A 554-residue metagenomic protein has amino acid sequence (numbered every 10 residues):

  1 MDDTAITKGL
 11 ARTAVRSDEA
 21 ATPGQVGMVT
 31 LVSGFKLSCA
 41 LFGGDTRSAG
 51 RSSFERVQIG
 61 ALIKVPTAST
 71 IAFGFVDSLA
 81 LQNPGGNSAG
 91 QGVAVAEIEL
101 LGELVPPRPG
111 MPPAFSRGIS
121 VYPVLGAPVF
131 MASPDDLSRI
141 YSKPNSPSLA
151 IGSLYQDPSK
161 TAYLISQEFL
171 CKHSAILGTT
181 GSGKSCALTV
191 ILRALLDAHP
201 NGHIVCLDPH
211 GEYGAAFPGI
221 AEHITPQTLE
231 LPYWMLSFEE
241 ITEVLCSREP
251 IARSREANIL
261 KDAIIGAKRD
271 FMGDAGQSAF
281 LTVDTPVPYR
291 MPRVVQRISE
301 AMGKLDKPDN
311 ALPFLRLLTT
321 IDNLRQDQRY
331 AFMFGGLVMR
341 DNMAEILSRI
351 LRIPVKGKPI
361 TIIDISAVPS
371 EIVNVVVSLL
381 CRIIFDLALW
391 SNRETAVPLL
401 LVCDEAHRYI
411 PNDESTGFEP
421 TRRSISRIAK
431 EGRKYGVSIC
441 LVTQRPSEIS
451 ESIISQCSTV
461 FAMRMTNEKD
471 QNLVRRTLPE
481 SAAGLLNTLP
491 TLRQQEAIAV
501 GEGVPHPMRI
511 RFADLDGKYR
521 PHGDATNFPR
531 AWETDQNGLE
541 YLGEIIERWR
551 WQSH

Functional and structural regions predicted by a protein language model:
M1-L177, E394-V397, D413: Basic- and hydrophobic-enriched, low-structure N-terminal and domain-boundary segments that flank ATP-binding catalytic
S146-L231, E451, A499, P529-W532 (+2 more regions): Glycine-rich phosphate-binding loop of nucleotide-binding enzymes
S174, I363, C440: Conserved beta-strand position immediately N-terminal to the Walker
N201-I204, G357-I360, A396-L400, Y435-C440: Loop/turn-to-beta-strand initiation segments
L207, C403, V442-T443: Hydrophobic residues in beta-strands of the RecA-like P-loop NTPase core, especially within AAA+ ATPase
G211-E222, Y233-F238, E243-S424: P-loop NTPase motor domains
S247, S426-E431, Y435-A513: Conserved ATP-driven motor cores of ASCE-family P-loop NTPases powering translocation/secretion/packaging/pilus
Q494-H554: Conserved P-loop NTPase motor module
